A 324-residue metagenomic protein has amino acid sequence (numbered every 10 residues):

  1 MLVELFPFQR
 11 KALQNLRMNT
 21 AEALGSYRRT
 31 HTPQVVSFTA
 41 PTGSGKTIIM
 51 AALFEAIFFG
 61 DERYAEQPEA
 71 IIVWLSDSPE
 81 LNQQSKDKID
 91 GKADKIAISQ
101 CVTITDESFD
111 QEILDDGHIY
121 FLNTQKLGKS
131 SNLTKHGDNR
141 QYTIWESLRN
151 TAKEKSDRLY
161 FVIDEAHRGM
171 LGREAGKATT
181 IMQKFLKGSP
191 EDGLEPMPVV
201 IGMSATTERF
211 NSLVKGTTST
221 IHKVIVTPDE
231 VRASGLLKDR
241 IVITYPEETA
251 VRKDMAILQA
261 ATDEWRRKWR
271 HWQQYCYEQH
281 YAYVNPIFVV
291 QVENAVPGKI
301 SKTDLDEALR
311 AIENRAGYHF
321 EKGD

Functional and structural regions predicted by a protein language model:
M1-T39: Conserved pre-motif I regulatory segment
T42: The conserved Walker
G45: Conserved glycine(s) of the Walker
I48-A52, Y64-A97, Q125-K126, A295 (+1 more regions): Conserved Walker A/P-loop ATP-binding site and its immediately adjacent core in helicase/helicase-like ATPase domains
S78, L122-K126, E165, G202-T207 (+1 more regions): A short beta-strand-to-loop transition that corresponds to the Sensor-1 phosphate-sensing loop of AAA+ P-loop ATPases
T105-D110, G117-E165, M170-F185: Conserved RecA-like ASCE ATPase "motif II neighborhood" in helicase/translocase motors
L171-R240: Post-DEXD/H (motif II) to motif III coupling segment of the RecA-like Helicase ATP-binding lobe
K215-D324: Conserved interdomain linker/interface between the two RecA-like ATPase lobes of SF2 helicase motors
